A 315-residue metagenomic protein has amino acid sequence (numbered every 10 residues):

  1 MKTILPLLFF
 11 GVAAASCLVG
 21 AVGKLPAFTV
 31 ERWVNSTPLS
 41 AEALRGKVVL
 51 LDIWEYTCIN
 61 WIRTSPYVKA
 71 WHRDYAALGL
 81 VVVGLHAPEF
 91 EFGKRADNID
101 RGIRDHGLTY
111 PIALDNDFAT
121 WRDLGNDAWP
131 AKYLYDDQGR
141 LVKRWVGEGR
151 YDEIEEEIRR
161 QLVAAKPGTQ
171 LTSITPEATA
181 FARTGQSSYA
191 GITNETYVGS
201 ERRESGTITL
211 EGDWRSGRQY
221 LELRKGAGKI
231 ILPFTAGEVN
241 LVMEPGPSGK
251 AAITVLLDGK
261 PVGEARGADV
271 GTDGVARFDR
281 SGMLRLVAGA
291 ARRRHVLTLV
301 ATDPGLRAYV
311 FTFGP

Functional and structural regions predicted by a protein language model:
M1-I4: Positively charged n-region of N-terminal signal peptides that target proteins for export
P6-S16: Bacterial N-terminal signal peptides
C17-V30, D152-P315: Non-globular targeting/processing and membrane-anchoring segments
A27-V49: A short beta-strand-turn-helix
L50-L51, V82: Hydrophobic beta-strand anchors of alpha/beta hydrolase catalytic cores
D52-C58, A87: Aromatic-flanked redox-active Cys/Sec active sites in thiol-based oxidoreductases, especially the WC-centered
I62-D105, L114-W121, I253: Structural microenvironment flanking redox-active thiols in thiol-disulfide oxidoreductases
R104-T109, L114-E157, V287-A290: Thiol/disulfide oxidoreductase modules built on the thioredoxin-like
